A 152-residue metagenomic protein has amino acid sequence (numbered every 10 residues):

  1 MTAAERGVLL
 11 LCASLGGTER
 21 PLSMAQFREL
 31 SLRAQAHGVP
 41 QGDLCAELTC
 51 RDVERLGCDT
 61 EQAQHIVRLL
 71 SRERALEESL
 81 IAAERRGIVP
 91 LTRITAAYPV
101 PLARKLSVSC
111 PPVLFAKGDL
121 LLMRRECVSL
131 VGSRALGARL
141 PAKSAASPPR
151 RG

Functional and structural regions predicted by a protein language model:
M1-P149: Short, positively charged patches
G152: Metabolite-binding pocket within alpha/beta catalytic cores that recognizes anionic/polar moieties
